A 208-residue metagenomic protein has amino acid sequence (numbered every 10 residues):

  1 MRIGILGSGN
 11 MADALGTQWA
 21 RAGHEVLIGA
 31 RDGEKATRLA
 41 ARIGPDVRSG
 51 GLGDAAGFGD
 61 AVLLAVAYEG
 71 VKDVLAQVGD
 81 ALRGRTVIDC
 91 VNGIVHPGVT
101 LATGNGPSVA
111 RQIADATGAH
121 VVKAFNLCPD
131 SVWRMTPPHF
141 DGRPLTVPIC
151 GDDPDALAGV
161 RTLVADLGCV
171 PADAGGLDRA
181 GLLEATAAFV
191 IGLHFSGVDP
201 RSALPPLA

Functional and structural regions predicted by a protein language model:
M1-P45, G50: NAD(P)+-binding Rossmann beta1-loop-alpha1 motif at the extreme N-terminus of oxidoreductases
G44-V47, L52-T86, N92-P97: Rossmann-like NAD(P)-binding element
S49, H120-N126, A172-A174: General beta-strand structural signal in soluble alpha/beta enzymes
V91-P138: Rossmann-fold NAD(P)-binding glycine/threonine-rich loop
L145-A208: Active-site-lining helix/loop region of Rossmann-like oxidoreductase modules
